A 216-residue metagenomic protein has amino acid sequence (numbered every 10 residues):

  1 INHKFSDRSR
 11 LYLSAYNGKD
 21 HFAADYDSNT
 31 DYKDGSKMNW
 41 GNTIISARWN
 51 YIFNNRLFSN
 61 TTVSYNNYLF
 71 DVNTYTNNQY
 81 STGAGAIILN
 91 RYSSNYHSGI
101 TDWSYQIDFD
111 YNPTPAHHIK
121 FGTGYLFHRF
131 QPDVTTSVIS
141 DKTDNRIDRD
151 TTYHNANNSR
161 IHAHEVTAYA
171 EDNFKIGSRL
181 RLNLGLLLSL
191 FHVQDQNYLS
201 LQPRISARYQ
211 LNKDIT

Functional and structural regions predicted by a protein language model:
I1-H3, I45, S200-Y209: Feature captures outer-membrane beta-barrel proteins of Gram-negative bacteria and organelles
H3-H21, N39-Q196: Face-selective signature of the C-terminal outer-membrane beta-barrel domain
N17, Y26-Y32, S200: C-terminal/domain-terminus segments
D20-A24, T216: Outer-membrane beta-barrel translocator/channel fold
Y32, L187-F191, Q202-R204: Short helix/strand-bridging catalytic loops that position acidic/His residues to coordinate divalent metals and engage
